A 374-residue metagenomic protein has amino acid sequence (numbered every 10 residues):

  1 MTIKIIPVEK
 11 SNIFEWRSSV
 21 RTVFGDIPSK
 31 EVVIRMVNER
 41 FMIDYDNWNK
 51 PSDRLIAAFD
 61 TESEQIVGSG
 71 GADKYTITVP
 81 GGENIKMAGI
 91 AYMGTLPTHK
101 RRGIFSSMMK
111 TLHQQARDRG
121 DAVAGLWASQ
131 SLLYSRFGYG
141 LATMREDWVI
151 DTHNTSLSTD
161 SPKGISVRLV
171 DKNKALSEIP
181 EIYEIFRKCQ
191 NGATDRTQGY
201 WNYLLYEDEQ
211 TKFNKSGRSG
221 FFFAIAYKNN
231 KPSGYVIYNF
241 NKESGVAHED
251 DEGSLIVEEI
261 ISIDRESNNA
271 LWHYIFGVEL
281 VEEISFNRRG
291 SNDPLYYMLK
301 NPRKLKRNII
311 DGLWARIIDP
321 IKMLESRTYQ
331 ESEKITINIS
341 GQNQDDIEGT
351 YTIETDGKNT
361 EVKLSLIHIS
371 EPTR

Functional and structural regions predicted by a protein language model:
M1-G68, D73-K74, G81-G89, S158-L205 (+2 more regions): Short amphipathic alpha-helix that is part of the acyltransferase structural core
T95, R101-Q114, D264-I275: Conserved acetyl-CoA-binding loop-helix of GNAT-fold acetyltransferases
A116-A128, E279-R289: Conserved GNAT acetyl-CoA-binding A-motif
Y134-Y139, I369: Conserved active-site tyrosine of GNAT-family acetyltransferases
G140-T159, G245-L366: Active-site/acyl-donor-binding loops of N-acyltransferases
R145-S254, R265, N308-I310, I317-E331: Amide-forming acyltransferase catalytic core, primarily the GNAT-like/NAT-type and related acyltransferase folds
S365-T373: Residue-level detector of conserved catalytic or cofactor/ligand-binding positions in enzyme active sites
